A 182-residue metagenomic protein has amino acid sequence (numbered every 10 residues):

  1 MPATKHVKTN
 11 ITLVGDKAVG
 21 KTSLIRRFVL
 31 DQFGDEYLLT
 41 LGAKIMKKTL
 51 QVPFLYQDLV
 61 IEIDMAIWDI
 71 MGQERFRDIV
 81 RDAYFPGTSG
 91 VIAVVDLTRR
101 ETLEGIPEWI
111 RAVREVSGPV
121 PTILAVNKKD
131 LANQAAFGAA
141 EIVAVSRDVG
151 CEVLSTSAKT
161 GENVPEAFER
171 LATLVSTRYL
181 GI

Functional and structural regions predicted by a protein language model:
M1-I182: TRAFAC-class small GTPase G-domain
